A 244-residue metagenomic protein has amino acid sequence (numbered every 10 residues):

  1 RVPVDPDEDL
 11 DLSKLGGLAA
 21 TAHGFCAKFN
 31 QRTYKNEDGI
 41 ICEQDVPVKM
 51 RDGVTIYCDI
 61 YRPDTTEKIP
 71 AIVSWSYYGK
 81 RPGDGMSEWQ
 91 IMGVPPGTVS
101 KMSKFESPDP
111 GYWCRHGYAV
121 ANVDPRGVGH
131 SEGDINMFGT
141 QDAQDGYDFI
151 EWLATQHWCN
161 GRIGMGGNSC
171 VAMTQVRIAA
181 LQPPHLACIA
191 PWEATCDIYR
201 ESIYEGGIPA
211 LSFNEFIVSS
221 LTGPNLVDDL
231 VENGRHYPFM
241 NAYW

Functional and structural regions predicted by a protein language model:
R1-C42: N-terminal targeting or regulatory segments adjacent to alpha/beta-hydrolase or S9 domains
A27-W244: Active-site-proximal cap/loop segments of hydrolase catalytic domains
